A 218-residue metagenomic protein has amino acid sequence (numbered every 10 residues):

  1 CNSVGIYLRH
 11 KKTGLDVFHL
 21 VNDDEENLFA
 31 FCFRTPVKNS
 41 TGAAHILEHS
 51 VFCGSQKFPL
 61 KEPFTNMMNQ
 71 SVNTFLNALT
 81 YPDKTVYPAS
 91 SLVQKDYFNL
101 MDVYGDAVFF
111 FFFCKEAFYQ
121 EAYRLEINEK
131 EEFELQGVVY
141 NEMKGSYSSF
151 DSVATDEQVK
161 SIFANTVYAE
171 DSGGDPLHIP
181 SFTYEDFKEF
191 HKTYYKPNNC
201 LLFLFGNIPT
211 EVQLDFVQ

Functional and structural regions predicted by a protein language model:
C1-N66, P88-L92, D102-G105, S148 (+1 more regions): His/Glu-rich zincin catalytic helix
G54-Q56, P63-F190: Acidic/histidine-enriched segments that form metal/cofactor-coordinating and catalytic pocket/exosite environments
